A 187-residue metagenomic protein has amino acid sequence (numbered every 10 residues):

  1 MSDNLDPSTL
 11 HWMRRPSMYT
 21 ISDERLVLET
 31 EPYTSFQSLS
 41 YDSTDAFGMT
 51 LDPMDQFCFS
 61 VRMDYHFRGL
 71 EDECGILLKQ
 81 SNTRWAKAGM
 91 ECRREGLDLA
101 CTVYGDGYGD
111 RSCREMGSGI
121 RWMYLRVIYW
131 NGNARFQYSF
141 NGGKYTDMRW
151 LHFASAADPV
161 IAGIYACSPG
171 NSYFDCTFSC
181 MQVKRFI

Functional and structural regions predicted by a protein language model:
M1-I187: Extracellular glycan-recognition regions
